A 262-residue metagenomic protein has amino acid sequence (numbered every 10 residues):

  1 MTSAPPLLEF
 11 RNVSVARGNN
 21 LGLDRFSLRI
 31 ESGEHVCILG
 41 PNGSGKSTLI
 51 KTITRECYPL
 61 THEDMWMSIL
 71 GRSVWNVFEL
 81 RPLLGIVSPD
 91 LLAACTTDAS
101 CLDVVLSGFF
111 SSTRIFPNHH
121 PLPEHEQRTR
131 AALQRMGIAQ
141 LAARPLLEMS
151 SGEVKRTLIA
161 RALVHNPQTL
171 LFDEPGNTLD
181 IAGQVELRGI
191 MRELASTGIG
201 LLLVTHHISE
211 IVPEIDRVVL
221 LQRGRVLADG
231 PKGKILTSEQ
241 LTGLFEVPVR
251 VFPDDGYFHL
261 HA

Functional and structural regions predicted by a protein language model:
L106, P121-L141: Conserved ABC ATPase "signature" region
H119-H120, P145-M149: Conserved ABC ATPase signature
N166: Conserved catalytic motifs of ABC-family nucleotide-binding domains
L170-E174: Catalytic Walker B motif of ABC-type/P-loop ATPase nucleotide-binding domains
T205-H206: H-loop/switch region of ABC-family ATPase nucleotide-binding domains
T242-A262: ABC ATPase nucleotide-binding domains
